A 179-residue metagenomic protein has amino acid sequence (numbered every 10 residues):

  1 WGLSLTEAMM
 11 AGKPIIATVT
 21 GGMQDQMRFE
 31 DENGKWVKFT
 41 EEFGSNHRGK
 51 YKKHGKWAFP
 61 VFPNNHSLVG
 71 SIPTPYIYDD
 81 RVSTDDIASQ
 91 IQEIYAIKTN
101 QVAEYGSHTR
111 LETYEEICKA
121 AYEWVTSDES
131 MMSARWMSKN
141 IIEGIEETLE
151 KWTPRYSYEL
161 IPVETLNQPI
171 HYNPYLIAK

Functional and structural regions predicted by a protein language model:
W1-G2: Active-site helix-initiating loop/hinge in glycosyltransferases
T6-M10, P14, G21-D25: Short alpha-helical segment that forms part of, or immediately flanks, the ligand-binding pocket in carbohydrate-active
P14-A17, R28, G34-V37: Short hydrophobic beta-strand element within catalytic cores of glycosyltransferases and related nucleotide-activated
I15, G21-G22, H66, M131: Short, solvent-exposed loop/turn segments at secondary-structure junctions
A17-T18, P60: A structural signal for short, well-ordered beta-strand segments and their strand-loop junctions that often border
V19, N33, K50-Y51: Glycosyltransferases that elongate glycans
K35-R48: Acidic, Ser/Thr-rich peripheral helices and adjacent loops at domain boundaries
V37, G55-K179: C-terminal amphipathic helix plus adjacent low-complexity, charged tail appended to glycosyltransferase catalytic
